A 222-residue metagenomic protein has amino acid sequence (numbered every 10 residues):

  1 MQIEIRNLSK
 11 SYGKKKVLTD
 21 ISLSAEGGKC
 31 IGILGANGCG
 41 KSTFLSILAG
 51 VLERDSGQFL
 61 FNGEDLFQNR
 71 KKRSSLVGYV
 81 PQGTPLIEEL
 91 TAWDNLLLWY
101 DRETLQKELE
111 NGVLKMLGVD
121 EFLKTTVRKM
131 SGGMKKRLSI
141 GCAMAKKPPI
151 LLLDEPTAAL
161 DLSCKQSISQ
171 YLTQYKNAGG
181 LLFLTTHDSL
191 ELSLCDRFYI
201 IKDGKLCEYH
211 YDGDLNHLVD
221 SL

Functional and structural regions predicted by a protein language model:
L34-A36: The feature captures the beta-strand-to-loop junction immediately N-terminal to the Walker
A49: Helix-to-loop junction immediately C-terminal to a conserved catalytic motif
G57-Q68, K72-R73: Conserved ABC transporter NBD signature motif
G83, E89-R102: Q-loop/switch helix immediately C-terminal to the Walker
L97, K107-L123: Conserved ABC ATPase "signature" region
L151-E155: Catalytic Walker B motif of ABC-type/P-loop ATPase nucleotide-binding domains
